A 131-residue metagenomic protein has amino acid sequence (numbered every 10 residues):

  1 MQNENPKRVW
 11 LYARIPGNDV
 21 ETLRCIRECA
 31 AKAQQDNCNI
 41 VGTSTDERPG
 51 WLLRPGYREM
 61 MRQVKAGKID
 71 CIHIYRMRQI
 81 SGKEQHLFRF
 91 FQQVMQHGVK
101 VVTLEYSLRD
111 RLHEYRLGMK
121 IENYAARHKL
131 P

Functional and structural regions predicted by a protein language model:
M1-P131: Short, structured surface patches at the beginning of a domain
